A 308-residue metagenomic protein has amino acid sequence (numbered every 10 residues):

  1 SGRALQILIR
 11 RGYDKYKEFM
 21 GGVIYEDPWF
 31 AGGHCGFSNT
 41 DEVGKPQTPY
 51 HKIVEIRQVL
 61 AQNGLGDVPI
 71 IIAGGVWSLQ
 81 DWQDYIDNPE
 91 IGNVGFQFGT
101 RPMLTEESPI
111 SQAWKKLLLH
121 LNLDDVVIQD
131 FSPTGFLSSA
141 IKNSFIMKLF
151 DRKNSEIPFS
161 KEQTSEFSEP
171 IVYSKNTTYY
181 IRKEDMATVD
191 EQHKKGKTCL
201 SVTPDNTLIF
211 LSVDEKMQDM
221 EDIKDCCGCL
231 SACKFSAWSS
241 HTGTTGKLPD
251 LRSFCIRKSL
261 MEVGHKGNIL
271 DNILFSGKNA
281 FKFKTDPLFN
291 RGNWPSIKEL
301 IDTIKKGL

Functional and structural regions predicted by a protein language model:
S1-A4, D67-D81: Glycine-rich beta-to-alpha transition loops that act as phosphate-gripper elements at the mouths of alpha/beta enzyme
S1-W29: Active-site-facing alpha/beta catalytic cores
L5-I9, I53-R57, W82: Generic structural signal for well-ordered alpha-helices, preferentially at hydrophobic/aromatic core positions
M20, P28-P46, V59-D67, L79-D81 (+1 more regions): Conserved active-site-proximal phosphate/metal-binding subdomains
T48-K52: Short secondary-structure boundary/capping elements
